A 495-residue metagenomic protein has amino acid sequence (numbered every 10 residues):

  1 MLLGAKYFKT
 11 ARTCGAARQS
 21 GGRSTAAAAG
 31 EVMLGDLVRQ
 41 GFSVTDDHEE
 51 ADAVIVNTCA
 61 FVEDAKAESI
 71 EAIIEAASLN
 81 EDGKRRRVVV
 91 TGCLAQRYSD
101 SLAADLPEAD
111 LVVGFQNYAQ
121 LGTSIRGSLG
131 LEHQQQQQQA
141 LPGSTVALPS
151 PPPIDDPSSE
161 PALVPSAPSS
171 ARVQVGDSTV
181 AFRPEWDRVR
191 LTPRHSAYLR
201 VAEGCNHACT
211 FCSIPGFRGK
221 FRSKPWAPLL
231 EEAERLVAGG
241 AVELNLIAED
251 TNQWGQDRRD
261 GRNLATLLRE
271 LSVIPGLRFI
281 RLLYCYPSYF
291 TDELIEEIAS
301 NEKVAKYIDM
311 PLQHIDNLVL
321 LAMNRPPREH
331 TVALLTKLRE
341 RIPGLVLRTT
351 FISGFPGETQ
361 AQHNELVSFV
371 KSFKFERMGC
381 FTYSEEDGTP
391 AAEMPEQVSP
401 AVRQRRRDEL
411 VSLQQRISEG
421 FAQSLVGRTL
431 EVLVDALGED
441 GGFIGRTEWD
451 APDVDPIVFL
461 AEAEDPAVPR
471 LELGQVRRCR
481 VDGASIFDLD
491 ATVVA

Functional and structural regions predicted by a protein language model:
M1-W254, E293, I308, E329-E340 (+6 more regions): Proteins enriched for Cys/Gly/acidic motifs involved in redox and nucleic-acid/cofactor modification
F42, R86, D110, L277-R278 (+2 more regions): A structural micro-motif
A53-V54, A197, L244, I280 (+6 more regions): Conserved beta-strand core positions
A60-F61, R218, R258-G261, L321-P327 (+1 more regions): Short glycine-enriched, charge-decorated loop/helix-capping segments at active-site entrances that position
V88-G92, R97, A238-E365, K371-S372: Conserved SAM/AdoMet-binding glycine-rich loop
C209, L229, L246, L282 (+7 more regions): Conserved, mostly hydrophobic/aromatic
I214-P215, I247-E249, L283-C285, P311-Q313 (+6 more regions): Generic beta-strand/beta-sheet core signal
E393-A495: Terminal RNA-binding accessory module
